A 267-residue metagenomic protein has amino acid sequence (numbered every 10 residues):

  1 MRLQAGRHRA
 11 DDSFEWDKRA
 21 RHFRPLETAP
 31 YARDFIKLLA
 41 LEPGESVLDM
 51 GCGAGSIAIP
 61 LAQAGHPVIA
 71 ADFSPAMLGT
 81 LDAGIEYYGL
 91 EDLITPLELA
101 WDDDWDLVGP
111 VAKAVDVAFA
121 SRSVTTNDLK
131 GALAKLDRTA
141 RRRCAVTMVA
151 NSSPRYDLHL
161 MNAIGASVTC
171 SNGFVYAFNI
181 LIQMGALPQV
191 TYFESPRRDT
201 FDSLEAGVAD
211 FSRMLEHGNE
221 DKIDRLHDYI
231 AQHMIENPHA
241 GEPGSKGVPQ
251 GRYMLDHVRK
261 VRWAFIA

Functional and structural regions predicted by a protein language model:
M1-E42: Conserved class I S-adenosyl-L-methionine
G44-G53: Conserved class I S-adenosyl-L-methionine
A54-A64: Conserved SAM-binding loop of SAM-dependent methyltransferases across substrates and taxa, primarily the Class I
Q63-D104: Class I SAM-dependent methyltransferase SAM/SAH-binding core
V124-D137: A short, conserved alpha-helix within the catalytic core of class I
R141-N151: Conserved beta-strand signature within the Rossmann-like core of class I S-adenosyl-L-methionine
V149-V168: Short, glycine-/aromatic-enriched active-site segment of Class I SAM-dependent methyltransferases
Q189-A267: Conserved Class I S-adenosyl-L-methionine
